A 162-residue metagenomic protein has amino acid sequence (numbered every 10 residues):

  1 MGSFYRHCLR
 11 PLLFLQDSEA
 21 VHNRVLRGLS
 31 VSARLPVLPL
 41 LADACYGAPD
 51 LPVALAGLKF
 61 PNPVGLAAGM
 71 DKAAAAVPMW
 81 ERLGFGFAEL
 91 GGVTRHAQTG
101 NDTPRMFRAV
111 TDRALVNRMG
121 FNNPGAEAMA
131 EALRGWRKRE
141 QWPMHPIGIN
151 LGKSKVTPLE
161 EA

Functional and structural regions predicted by a protein language model:
M1-S3, L40-G65, A130-P143: N-terminal amphipathic alpha-helix/helix-capping segment at the start of soluble metabolic enzymes
F4-V53, A114-N122, A126: An N-cap/entry alpha-helix motif that binds or orients negatively charged groups
D17, L66, A88, M129: Conserved, mostly hydrophobic/aromatic
F60-K72, N150-A162: Active-site mouth loops of central-metabolism enzymes
W80-E81: Non-catalytic positions within long, well-ordered alpha-helices that form the structural scaffold/packing of enzyme
G91-P146: A gly/proline- and charged-residue-enriched helix-loop-helix capping module
